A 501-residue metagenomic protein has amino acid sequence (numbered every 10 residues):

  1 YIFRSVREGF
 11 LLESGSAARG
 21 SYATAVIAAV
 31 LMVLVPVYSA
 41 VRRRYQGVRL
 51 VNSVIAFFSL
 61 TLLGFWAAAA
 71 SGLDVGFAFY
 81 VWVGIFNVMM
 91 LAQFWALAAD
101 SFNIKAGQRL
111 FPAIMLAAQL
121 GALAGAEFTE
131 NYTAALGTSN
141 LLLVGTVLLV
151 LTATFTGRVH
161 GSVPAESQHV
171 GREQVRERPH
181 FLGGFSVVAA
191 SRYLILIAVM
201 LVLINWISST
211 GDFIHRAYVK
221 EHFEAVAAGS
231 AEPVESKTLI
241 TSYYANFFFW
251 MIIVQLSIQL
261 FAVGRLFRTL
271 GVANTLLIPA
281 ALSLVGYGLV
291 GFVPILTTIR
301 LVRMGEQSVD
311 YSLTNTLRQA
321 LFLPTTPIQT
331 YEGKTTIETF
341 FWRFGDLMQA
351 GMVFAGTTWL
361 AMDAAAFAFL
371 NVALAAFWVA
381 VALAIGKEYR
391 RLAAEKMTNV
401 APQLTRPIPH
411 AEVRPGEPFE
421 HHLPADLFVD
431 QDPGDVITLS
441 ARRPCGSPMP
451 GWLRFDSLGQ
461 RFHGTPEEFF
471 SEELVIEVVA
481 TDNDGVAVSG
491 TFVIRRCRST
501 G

Functional and structural regions predicted by a protein language model:
Y1-Y38, V75-T133, R178-V187, L196 (+3 more regions): Substrate-agnostic recognition of the 12-TM MFS/MFS-like secondary transporter fold
A17-S21, R43-R49, S59, W66-F77 (+7 more regions): Intracellular loop-helix junctions on the cytosolic face of multi-pass helical membrane proteins
A56-L73, L282-P294: C-terminal ends and interior cores of transmembrane alpha-helices in multi-pass membrane transporters/permeases
Q403-T438, G501: Extracellular ectodomain surface segments
P418-H421, D430-R461, G490-F492: Surface-exposed or secretory-pathway low-complexity segments enriched in glycine-proline and Ser/Thr/acidic residues
R461-S471: Extracellular/luminal low-complexity segments enriched in Ser/Thr/Pro
G485-S499: C-terminal edge beta-strand
